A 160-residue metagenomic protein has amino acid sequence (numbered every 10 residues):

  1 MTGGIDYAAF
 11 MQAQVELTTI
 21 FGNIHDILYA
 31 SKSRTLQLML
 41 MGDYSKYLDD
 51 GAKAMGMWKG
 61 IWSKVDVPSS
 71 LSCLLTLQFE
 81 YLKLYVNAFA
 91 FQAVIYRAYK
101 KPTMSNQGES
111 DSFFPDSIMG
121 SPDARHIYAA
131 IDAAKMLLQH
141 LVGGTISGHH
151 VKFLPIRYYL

Functional and structural regions predicted by a protein language model:
M1-G56, W62-L160: Extended, leucine-rich alpha-helical cores of fungal transcription factors
